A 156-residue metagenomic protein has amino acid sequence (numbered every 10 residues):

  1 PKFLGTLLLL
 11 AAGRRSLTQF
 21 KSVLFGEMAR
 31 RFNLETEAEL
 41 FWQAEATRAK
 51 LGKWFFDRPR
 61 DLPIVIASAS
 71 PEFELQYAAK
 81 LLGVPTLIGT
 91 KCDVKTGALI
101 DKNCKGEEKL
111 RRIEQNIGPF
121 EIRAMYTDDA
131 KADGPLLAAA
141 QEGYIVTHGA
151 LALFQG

Functional and structural regions predicted by a protein language model:
P1-R58: A metal-dependent, Asp-based hydrolase signature
E37, W42-G156: C-terminal cap/substrate-recognition subdomain and adjoining C-terminal extension of metal-dependent phosphatase-like
